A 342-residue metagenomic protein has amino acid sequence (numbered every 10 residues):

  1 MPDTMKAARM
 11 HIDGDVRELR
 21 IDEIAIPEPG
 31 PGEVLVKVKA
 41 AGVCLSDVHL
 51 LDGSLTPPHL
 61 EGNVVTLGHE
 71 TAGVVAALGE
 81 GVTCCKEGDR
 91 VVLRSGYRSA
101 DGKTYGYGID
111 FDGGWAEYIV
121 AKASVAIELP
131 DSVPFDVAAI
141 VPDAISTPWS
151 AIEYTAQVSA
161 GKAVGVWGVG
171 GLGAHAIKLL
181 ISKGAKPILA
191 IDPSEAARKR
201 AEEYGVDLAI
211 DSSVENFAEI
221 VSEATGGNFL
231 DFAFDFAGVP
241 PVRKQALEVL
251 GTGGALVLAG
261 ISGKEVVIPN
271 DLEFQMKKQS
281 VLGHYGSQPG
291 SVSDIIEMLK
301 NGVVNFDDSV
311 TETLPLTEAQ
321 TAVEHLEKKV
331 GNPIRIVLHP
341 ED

Functional and structural regions predicted by a protein language model:
M1-E70, A121, A209, H339-D342: Short N-terminal strand-loop motif that marks the start of NAD(P)H/FAD-dependent oxidoreductase cofactor-binding domains
P2-M5, K37, K244-Q245, P289-D342: C-terminal hydrophobic helical "lid"/dimerization subdomain of Rossmann-like NAD(P)H-dependent oxidoreductases
A25-A41, L55-Y97, D112, V125 (+1 more regions): Glycine-rich beta-strand-centered segment in the early N-terminal region that forms part of a ligand/cofactor-binding
E70-A72, D89-R90, Y118, A163 (+2 more regions): Residue-level marker of beta-strand positions
R90, D131-V214, E219: Mid-domain Rossmann-like dinucleotide-binding core that forms the NAD(H)/NADP(H) cofactor-binding site
D207, V239-V303, H339-D342: Glycine-rich phosphate-binding loop and adjacent beta-alpha segment of Rossmann(oid) nucleotide-cofactor-binding
